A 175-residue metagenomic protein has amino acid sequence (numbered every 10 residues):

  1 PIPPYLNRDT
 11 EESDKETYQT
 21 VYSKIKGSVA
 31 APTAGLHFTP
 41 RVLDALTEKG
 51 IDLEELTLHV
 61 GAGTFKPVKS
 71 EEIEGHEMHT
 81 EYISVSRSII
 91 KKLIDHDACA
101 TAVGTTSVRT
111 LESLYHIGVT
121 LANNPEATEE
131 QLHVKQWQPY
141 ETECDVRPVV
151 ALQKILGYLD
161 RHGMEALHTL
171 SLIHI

Functional and structural regions predicted by a protein language model:
P1-I173: Surface-exposed, charge/polar-rich loops and edge strands
